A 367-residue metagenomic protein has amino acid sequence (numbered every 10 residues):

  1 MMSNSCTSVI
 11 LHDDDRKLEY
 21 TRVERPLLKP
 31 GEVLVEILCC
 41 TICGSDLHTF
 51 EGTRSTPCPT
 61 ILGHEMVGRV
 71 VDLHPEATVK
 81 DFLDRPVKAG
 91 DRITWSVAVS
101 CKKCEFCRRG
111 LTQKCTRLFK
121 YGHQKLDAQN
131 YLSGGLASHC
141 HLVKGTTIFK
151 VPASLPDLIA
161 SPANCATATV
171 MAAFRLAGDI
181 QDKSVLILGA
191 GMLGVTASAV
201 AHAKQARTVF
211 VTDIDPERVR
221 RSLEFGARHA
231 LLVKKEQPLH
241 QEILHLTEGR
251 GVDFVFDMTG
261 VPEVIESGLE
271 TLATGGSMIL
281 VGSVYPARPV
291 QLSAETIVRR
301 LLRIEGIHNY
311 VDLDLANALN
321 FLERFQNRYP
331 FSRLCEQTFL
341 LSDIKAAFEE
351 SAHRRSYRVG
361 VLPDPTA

Functional and structural regions predicted by a protein language model:
M1-N4, E266-E270, D312-A367: C-terminal hydrophobic helical "lid"/dimerization subdomain of Rossmann-like NAD(P)H-dependent oxidoreductases
P26-C40, T53-C107, P152-S154: Glycine-rich beta-strand-centered segment in the early N-terminal region that forms part of a ligand/cofactor-binding
F82, C101-L188: NAD(P)H dinucleotide-binding glycine-rich loop of Rossmann-like/cofactor-binding domains, especially the beta1-alpha1
S138, P152-K235: Mid-domain Rossmann-like dinucleotide-binding core that forms the NAD(H)/NADP(H) cofactor-binding site
P216-E217, Q237, P262, Y285: Helix N-cap at the beta1-alpha1 junction of Rossmann-like dinucleotide-binding domains, i.e., the first residues
Q237-E248: Short amphipathic alpha-helix with an adjacent loop that forms part of the alpha/beta core around
R250-F256, G276: Short SAM/SAH-binding signature in class I
P262-Q326, P363-A367: Glycine-rich phosphate-binding loop and adjacent beta-alpha segment of Rossmann(oid) nucleotide-cofactor-binding
